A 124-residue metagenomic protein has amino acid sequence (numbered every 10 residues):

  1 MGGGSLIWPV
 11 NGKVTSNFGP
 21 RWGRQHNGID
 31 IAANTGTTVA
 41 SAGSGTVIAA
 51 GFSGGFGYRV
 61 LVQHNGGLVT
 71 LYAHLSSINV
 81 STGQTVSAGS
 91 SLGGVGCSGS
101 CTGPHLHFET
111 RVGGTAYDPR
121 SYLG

Functional and structural regions predicted by a protein language model:
G3-G124: Catalytic cores of peptidoglycan-degrading enzymes
